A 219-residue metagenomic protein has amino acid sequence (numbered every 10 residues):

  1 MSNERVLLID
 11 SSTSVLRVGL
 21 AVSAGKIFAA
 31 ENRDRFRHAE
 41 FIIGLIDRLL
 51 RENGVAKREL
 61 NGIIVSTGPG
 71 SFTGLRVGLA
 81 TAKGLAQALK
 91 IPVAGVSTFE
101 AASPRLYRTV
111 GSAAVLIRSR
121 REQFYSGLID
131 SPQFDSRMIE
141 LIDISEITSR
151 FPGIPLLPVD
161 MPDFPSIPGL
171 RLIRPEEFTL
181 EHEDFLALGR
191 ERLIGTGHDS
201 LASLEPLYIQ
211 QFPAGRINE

Functional and structural regions predicted by a protein language model:
M1-I27, R33, R37, A94-E219: Oxyanion-binding and handling regions
A21, R33, R51, V55-R58 (+1 more regions): Recognition helices and adjacent regulatory flanks at domain boundaries
F36-E40, F72-R76, L180: Short, conserved micro-motifs enriched in small and acidic residues
H38-N53, F99: Short, well-ordered amphipathic alpha-helical segments that serve as non-catalytic structural scaffolds within diverse
F41-G44, A80, G84, A101 (+2 more regions): Short amphipathic alpha-helical face segments that pack within enzyme cores and frequently flank/anchor catalytic
I46-G62, S149-I154: Phosphate/pyrophosphate-binding loops at sites that engage ATP/ADP/AMP, CoA/4′-phosphopantetheine, polyphosphate
L49-E52, A88, G189-T196: Change "in soluble alpha/beta enzymes" to "in soluble alpha/beta proteins
G62-T98: DPxDG-like acidic metal-binding loop motif
